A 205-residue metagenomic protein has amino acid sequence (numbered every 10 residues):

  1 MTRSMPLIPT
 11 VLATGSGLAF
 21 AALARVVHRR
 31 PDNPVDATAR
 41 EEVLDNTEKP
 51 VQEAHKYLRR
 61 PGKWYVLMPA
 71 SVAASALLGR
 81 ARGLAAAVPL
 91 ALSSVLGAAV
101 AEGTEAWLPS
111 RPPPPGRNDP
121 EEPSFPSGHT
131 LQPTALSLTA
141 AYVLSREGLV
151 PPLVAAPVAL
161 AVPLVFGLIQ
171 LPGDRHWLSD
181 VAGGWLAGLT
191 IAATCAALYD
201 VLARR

Functional and structural regions predicted by a protein language model:
M1-V66, A70, E105-N118: N-terminal transmembrane-helix/juxtamembrane module of multi-pass inner/ER membrane proteins
P6-V11, A74-G97: Interfacial segments of alpha-helical transmembrane regions
T10-V11, P69, A87-L92, A155-L160 (+2 more regions): Hydrophobic alpha-helical transmembrane segments
G17-L23, V66, S71-A73, V95-A99 (+2 more regions): Hydrophobic alpha-helical membrane-anchor/signal-helix detector
F20-N33, A76-L84, V100-R111, R146 (+2 more regions): Short hydrophobic alpha-helical membrane-entry/anchor segments
P50-E53, M68-S75, L138-A141, V162-G167: Hydrophobic, membrane-inserted alpha-helices
L90-S110, A155-L168: Small-polar-interrupted transmembrane alpha-helices in polytopic inner-membrane proteins
G116-R205: Membrane-embedded catalytic cores of phosphoryl/pyrophosphoryl-handling enzymes
